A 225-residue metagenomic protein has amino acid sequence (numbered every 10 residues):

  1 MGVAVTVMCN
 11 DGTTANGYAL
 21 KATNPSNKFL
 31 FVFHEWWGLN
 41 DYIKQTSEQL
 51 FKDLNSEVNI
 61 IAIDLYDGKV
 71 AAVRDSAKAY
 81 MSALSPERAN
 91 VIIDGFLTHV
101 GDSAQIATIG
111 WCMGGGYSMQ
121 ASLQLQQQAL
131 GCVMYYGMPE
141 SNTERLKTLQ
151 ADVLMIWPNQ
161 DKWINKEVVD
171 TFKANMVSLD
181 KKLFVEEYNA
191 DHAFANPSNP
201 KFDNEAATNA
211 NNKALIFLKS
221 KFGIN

Functional and structural regions predicted by a protein language model:
V3-G101, S198: Serine-hydrolase catalytic machinery in alpha/beta-hydrolase-like enzymes
Q45-T46, N165-N175: Short alpha-helix in the alpha/beta-hydrolase fold that links the catalytic acid
G101-W111: Alpha/beta-hydrolase fold nucleophile elbow
G110-G114, S118: Gly/Ala-rich beta-loop-alpha elbow adjacent to hydrolase catalytic centers
Q128-M138: A conserved short beta-strand
L149, M155-W157: Short beta-strand/loop motif that positions the catalytic acidic residue of the alpha/beta-hydrolase fold
Q160-I164: Acidic catalytic loop of the alpha/beta-hydrolase fold
L179-N225: C-terminal catalytic histidine-bearing segment of alpha/beta-hydrolase fold enzymes
